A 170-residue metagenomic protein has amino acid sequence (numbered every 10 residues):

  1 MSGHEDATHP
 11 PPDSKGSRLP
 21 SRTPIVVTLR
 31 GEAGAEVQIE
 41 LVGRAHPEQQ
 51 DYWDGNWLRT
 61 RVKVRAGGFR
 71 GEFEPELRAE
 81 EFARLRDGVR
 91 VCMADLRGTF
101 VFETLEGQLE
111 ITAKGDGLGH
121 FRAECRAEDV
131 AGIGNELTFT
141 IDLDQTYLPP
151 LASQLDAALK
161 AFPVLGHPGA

Functional and structural regions predicted by a protein language model:
S2-D51, G55-G67, G71, P75-L77 (+2 more regions): Charged, alpha-helix-forming regions
V27, F73-P75, F100, L137-L143: Generic detection of short hydrophobic beta-strand segments and adjacent strand-loop junctions
V37, D51-R59, V101, Q108-N135: Intrinsic, low-complexity N-terminal interaction/targeting segments
R44-D51, A94-D116, G166-A170: DNA polymerase processivity clamps
V64-G68, A79-E81, A127-A131, Q145: Beta-strand elements of well-folded, non-transmembrane domains
F82-V89, L151, L155: Short, structured motif recognition centered on aromatic/hydrophobic residues
V89-M93, L159: Short amphipathic alpha-helical signal-transduction/dimerization elements
E128-A170: Mixed-charge, glycine-accented linear interaction segment located at domain edges/termini
